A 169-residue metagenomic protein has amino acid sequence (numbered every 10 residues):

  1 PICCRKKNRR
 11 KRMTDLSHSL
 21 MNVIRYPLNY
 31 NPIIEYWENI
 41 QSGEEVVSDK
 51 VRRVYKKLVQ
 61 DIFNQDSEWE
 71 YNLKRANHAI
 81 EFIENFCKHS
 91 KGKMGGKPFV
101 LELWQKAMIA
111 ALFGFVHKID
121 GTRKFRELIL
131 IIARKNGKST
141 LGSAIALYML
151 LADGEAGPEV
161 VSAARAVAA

Functional and structural regions predicted by a protein language model:
C4-R5, R9-A169: Phosphate/NTP-binding elements of NTP-utilizing enzymes
